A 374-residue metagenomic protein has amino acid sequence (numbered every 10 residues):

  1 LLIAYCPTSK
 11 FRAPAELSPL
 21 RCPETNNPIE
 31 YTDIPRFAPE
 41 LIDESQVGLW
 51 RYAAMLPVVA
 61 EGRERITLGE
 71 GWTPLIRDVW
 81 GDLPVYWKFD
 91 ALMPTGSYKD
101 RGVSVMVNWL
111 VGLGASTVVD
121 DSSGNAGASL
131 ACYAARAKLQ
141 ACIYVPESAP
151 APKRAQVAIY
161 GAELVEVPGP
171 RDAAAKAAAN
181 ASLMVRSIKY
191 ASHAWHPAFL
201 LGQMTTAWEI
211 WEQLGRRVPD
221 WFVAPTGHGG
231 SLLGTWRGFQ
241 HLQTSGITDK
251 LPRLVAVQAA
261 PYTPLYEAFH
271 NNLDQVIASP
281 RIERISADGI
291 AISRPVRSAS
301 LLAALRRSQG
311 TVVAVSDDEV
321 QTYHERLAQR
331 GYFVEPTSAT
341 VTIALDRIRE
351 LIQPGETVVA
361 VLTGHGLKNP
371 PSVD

Functional and structural regions predicted by a protein language model:
L1-D374: PLP-dependent amino-acid enzyme catalytic core
